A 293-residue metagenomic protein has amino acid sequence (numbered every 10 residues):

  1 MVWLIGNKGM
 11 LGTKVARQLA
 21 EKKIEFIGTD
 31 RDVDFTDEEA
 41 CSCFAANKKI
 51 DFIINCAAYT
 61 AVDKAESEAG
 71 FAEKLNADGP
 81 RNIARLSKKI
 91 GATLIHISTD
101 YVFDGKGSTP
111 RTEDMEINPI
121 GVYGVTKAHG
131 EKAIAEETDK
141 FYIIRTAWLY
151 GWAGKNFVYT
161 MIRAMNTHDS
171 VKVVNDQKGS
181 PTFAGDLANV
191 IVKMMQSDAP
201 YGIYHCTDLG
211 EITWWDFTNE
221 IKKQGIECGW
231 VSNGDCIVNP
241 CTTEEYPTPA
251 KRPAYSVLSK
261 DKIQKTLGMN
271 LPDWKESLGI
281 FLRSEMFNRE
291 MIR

Functional and structural regions predicted by a protein language model:
M1-L19: N-terminal Rossmann NAD(P)H-binding glycine-rich loop of SDR-like oxidoreductase domains
A20, I24-C43: Adenosine-cofactor binding site in Rossmann-like domains, unifying the SAM/SAH pocket of S-adenosylmethionine-dependent
F35-L75, L86-K88: NAD(P)H-binding glycine-rich loop region in Rossmannoid oxidoreductase-like domains and their noncatalytic homologs
K74-N82, K89, V102-I144, W148-L149: Catalytic helix-loop patch of NAD(P)-dependent Rossmann-fold dehydrogenases
K132-S180, A184-K193: NAD(P)-dependent short-chain dehydrogenase/reductase
W152-A153, Q177-D186, C206-Q224, I280: Substrate-binding strand-loop-helix patch in Rossmann-like NAD(P)-dependent oxidoreductase/epimerase domains
S197-P249, R289-R293: Mid/C-terminal beta-alpha module of Rossmann-like enzyme folds, strongest in SDR-family dehydrogenases/epimerases
W274-R293: Amphipathic terminal alpha-helices
